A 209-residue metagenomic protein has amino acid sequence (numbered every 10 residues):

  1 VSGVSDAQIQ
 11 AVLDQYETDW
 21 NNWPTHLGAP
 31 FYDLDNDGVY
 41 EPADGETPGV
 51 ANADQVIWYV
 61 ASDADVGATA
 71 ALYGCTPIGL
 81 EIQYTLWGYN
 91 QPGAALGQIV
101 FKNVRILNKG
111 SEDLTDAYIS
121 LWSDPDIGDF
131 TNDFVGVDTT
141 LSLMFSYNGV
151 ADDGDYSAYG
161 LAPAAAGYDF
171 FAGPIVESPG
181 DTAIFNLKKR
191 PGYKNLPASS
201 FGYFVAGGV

Functional and structural regions predicted by a protein language model:
V1-F101: Extended, loop-rich substrate-binding clefts of extracytoplasmic carbohydrate-active enzymes
V1-W20, T115-V209: Glycine-rich (often Gly-Gly/Gly-Pro-rich) flexible segments and glycine-rich loop motifs, frequently accented by
I78-L80, D113-A117: Outer-envelope beta-barrel architecture signal
G97-K102, I106, I119: Core of folded catalytic or high-affinity ligand/protein-binding domains in predominantly eukaryotic proteins
R105-D113: Asparagine-centered strand-capping/turn motif at beta-strand->loop junctions
